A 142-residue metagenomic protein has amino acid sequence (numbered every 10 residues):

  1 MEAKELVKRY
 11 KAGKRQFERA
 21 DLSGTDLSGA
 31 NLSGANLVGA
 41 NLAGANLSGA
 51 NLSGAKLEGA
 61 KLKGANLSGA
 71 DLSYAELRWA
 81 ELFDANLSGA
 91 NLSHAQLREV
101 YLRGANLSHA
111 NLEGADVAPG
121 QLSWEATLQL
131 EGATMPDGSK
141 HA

Functional and structural regions predicted by a protein language model:
E2-A142: Tandem repeat scaffolds
